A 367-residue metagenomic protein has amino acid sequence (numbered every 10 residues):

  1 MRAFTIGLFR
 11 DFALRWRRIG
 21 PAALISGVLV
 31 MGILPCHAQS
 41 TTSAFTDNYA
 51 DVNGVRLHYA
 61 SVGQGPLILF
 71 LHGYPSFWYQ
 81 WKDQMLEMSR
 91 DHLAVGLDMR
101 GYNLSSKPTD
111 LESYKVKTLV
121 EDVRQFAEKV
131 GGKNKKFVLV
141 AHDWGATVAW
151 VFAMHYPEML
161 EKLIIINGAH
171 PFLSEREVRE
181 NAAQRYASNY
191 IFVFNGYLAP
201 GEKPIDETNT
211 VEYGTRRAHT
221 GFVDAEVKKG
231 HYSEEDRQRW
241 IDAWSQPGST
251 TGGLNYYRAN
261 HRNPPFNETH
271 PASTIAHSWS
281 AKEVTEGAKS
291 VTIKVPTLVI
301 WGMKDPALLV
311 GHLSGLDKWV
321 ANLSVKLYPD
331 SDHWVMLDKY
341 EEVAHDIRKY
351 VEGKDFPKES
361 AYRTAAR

Functional and structural regions predicted by a protein language model:
M1-W16: N-terminal secretory signal peptides that target proteins for export/translocation
G20-G32: Bacterial N-terminal signal peptides
C36-S40: Boundary at the C-terminal end of the N-terminal hydrophobic targeting segment
T41-F45, V55-L57, L67, V95 (+4 more regions): Flexible "cap/lid" subdomain of the alpha/beta-hydrolase fold that forms the substrate-access gate
S61-L104: Conserved HGGG/HGGXW glycine-rich cap/lid loop of the alpha/beta-hydrolase fold
G73, K115, D338-K339: Active-site helix-initiating loop/hinge in glycosyltransferases
K82, W150-M154, A344: Short, hydrophobic alpha-helix immediately C-terminal to the catalytic nucleophile
N322-R367: Catalytic active-site module of serine/aspartate enzymes centered on a nucleophile-bearing elbow/loop
